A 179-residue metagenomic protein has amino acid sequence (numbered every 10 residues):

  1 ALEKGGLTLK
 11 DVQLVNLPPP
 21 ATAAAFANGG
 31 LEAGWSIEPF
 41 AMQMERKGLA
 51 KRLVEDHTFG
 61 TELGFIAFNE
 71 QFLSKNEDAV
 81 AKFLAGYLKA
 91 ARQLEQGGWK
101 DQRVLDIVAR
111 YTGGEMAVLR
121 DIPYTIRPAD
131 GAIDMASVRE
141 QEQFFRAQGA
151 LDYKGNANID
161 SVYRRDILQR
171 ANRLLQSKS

Functional and structural regions predicted by a protein language model:
A1-E3, P18-T22, L84-A85, V118-I122: A short alpha-helix capping/helix-coil boundary motif
A1-G5, I37, R146: Mid-sequence acidic-hydrophobic segments that form the walls of catalytic/ligand-binding cavities or oligomerization
E3-N16, N28-E32, A50-K51, M116 (+1 more regions): A local structural motif
L14, E38, D56-H57, D121 (+1 more regions): Proline- and acidic/polar-enriched loop/turn elements at helix boundaries
P20-R110: Pocket-lining segment of extracytoplasmic ligand-binding domains
R46-G48, G64-A67, A129-G131, D160-S161 (+1 more regions): Short secondary-structure transition/capping segments
S74-Y153: Secondary-structure end/capping motifs
R146-S179: Conserved C-terminal helix/tail region of periplasmic/extracytoplasmic solute-binding proteins
